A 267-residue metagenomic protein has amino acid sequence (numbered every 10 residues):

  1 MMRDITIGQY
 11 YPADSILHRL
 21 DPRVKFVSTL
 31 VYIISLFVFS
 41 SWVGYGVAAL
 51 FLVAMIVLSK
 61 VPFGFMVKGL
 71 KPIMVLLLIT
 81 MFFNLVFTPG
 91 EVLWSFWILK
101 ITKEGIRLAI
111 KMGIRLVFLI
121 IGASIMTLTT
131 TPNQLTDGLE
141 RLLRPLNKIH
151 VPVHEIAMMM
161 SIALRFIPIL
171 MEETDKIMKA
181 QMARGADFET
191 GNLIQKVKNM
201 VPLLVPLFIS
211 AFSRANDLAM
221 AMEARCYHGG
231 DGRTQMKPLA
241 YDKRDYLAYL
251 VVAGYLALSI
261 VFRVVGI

Functional and structural regions predicted by a protein language model:
M1-G44, A48-V53, V57, R141-R144 (+4 more regions): Transmembrane alpha-helix interface motif
D14, F37, K60-F65, F96 (+4 more regions): Membrane-helix interfacial "entry" motifs
K25, G64-M74, A248: Alpha-helical transmembrane segments and their helix-start/interface "positive-inside/aromatic belt" motifs in integral
S41, Y45, K60-G64, T88-F96 (+2 more regions): Transmembrane helix-loop junctions in multipass membrane proteins, especially transporters and channels
F51-V61, L76-I79: Alpha-helical transmembrane segments and their membrane-interface exit regions
I73-A186: Juxtamembrane/interface alpha-helical elements of multi-pass membrane proteins
